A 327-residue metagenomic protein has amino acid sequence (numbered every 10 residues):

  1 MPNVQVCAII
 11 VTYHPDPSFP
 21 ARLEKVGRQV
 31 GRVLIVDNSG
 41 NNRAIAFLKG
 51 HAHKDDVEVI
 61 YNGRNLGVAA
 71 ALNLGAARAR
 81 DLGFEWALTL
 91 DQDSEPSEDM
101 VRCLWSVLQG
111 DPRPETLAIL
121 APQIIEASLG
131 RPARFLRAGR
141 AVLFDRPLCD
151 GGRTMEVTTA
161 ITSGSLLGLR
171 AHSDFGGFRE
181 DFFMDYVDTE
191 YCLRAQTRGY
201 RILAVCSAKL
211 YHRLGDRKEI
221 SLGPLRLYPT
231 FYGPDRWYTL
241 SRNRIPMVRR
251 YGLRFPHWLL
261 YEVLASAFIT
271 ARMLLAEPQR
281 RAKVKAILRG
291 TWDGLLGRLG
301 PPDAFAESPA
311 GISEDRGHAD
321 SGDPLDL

Functional and structural regions predicted by a protein language model:
I10-G31: Short, well-formed alpha-helical segments that are part of the catalytic scaffolds of diverse glycosyltransferases
D37-F47, R64, S94-E95: A conserved acidic beta->alpha catalytic loop
N62-L82: Glycine-rich, basic loop-to-helix element that forms the pyrophosphate-binding segment of sugar-nucleotide handling
F84-E95: Short beta-strand-to-loop acidic/aromatic patch adjacent to the donor-nucleotide binding site
D99-R134: Conserved donor NDP-sugar-binding/catalytic core segment of glycosyltransferases
S165, A171, F175-G176, D181-Y211: A short, conserved alpha-helix in the catalytic core of glycosyltransferases
R201-K285: Active-site-adjacent helix/loop segment of glycosyltransferases that harbors family-specific signature motifs
R249-L327: Non-catalytic, C-terminal membrane-associated alpha-helical segments of glycosyltransferases
